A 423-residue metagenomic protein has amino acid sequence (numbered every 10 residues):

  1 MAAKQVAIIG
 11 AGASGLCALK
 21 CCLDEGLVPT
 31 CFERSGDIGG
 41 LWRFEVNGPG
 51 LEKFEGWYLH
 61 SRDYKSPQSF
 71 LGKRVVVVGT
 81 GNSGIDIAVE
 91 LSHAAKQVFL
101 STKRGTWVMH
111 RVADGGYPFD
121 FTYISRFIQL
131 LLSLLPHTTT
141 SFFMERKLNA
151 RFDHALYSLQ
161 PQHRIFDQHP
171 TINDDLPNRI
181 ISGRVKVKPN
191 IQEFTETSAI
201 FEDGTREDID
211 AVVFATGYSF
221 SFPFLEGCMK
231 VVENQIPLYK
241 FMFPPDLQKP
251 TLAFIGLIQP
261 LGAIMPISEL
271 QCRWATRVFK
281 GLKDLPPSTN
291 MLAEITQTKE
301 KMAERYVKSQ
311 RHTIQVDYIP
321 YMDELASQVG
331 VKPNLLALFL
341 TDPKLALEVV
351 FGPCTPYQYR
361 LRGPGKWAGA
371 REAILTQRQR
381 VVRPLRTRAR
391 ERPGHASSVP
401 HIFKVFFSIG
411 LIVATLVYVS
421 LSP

Functional and structural regions predicted by a protein language model:
A2-P118, Y123-M291, A303-P423: Flavin (primarily FAD) cofactor-binding/catalytic cores of flavoenzymes
M291-K299: Short, well-structured alpha-helical segments that form the helix of a local strand-helix-strand
